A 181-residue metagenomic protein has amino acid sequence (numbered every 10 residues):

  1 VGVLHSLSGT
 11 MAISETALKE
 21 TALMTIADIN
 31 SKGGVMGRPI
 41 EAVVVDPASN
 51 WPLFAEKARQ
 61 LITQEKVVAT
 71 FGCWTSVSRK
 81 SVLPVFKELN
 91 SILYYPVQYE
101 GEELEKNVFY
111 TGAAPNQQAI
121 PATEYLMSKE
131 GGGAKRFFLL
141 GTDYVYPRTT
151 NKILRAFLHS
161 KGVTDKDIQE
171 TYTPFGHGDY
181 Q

Functional and structural regions predicted by a protein language model:
V1, E20-A42, G132, H159-K166: Signal peptide-proximal N-terminal region of secreted/periplasmic/extracellular or secretory-lumen proteins
V1-A17, C73-W74, R136-T142: Short beta-strand segments enriched in small/hydrophobic residues
V1-I13, F86-K87, Y94-Y95, E100-G101 (+2 more regions): Glycine/serine-rich loop-strand microenvironments at binding/catalytic pocket rims
V3, T16, K80, I120 (+1 more regions): Residues forming the Rossmann-fold NAD(P)(H) cofactor-binding site
I13-E20, K32-E102, T111, Y172-Y180: Beta-alpha junction/loop-to-helix N-cap segments that form part of ligand/metal-binding clefts
T16-M24, Q117, P121: A general alpha-helical scaffold signature found inside nucleotide-binding enzyme cores
E56, E100, N107-Q181: Extracellular/periplasmic Venus flytrap/periplasmic-binding protein
